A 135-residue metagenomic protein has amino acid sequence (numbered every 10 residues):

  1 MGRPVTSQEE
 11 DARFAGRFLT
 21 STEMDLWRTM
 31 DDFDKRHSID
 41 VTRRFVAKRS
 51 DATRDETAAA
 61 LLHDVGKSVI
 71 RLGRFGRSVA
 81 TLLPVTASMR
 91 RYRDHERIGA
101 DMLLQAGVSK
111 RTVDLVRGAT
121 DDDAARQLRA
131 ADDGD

Functional and structural regions predicted by a protein language model:
M1-L26: Non-catalytic interface/linker regions that flank or bridge core catalytic/transmembrane domains
A15, M24-D135: Divalent metal-dependent catalytic cores for phosphoryl transfer on phosphate-bearing substrates
